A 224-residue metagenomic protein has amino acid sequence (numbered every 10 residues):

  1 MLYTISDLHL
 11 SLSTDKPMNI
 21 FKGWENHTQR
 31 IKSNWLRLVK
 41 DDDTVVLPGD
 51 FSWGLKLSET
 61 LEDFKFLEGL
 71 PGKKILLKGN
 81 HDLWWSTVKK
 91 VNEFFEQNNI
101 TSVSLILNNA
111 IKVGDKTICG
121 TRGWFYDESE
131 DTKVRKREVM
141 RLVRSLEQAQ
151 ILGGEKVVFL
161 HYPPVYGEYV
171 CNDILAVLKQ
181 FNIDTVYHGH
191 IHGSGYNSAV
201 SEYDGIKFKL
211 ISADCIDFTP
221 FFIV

Functional and structural regions predicted by a protein language model:
M1-Y3: Extreme N-terminal starter segment of soluble prokaryotic enzymes
D7, G49-D50, G79-N80, H161 (+1 more regions): Active-site glycine-centered loops adjacent to acidic/histidine catalytic or metal-binding residues that shape
L8-D15, D82-D173, V177: Conserved catalytic scaffold of divalent metal-dependent phosphoesterases
T14-V113, N172-N182, I206, L210-D214: Core catalytic region of metal-dependent phosphoesterases/phosphodiesterases, especially metallo-beta-lactamase-like
G54-L55, V165-E168, G195: Short, solvent-exposed loop/turn segments at secondary-structure junctions
L77-G79, T121, F159, G189 (+1 more regions): Generic beta-sheet signal
L107-G114, N197-Y203, I223: Short acidic-hydrophobic surface loop/beta-edge motif
I183-S198, C215: Short, flexible loop segments at boundaries between secondary-structure elements
